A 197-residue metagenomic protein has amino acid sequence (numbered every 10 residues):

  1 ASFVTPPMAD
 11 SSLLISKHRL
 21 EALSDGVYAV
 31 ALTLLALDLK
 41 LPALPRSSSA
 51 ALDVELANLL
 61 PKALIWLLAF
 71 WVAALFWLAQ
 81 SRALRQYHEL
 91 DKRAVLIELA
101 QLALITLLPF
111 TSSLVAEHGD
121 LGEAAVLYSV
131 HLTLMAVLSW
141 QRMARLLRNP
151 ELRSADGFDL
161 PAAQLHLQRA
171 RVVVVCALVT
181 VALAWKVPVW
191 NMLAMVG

Functional and structural regions predicted by a protein language model:
P6-G197: Multi-pass alpha-helical transmembrane bundle typical of ion/small-solute transporters and intramembrane aspartyl
